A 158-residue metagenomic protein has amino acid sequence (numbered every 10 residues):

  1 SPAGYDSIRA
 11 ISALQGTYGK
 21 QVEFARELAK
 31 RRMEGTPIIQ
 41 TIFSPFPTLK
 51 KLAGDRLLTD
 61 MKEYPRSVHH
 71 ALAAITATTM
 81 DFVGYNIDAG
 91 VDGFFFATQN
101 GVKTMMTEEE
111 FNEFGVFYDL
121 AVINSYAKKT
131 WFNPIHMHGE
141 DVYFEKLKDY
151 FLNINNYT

Functional and structural regions predicted by a protein language model:
S1-S7: Alpha/beta catalytic barrel-like cores
I11-T158: Active-site loop segments of alpha/beta catalytic cores
